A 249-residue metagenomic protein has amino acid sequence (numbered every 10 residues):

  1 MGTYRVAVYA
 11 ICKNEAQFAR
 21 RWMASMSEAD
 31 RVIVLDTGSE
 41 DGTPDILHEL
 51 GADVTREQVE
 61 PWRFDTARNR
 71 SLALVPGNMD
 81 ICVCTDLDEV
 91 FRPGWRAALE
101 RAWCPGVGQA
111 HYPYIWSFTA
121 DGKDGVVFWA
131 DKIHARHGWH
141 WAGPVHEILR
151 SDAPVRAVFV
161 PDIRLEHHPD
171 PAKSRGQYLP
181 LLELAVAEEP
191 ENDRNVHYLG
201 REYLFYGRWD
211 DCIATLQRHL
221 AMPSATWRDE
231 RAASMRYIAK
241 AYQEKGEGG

Functional and structural regions predicted by a protein language model:
R5-A7, R31: Cell-envelope/extracellular polymer assembly enzymes that use nucleotide-activated donors
A10-E28: Short, well-formed alpha-helical segments that are part of the catalytic scaffolds of diverse glycosyltransferases
Q17-R20, D41-L50, G94: Acidic helix N-cap motif at the loop->helix transition within catalytic regions of sugar-transfer enzymes
S25, L35-H48, V59, D86-L87: A conserved acidic beta->alpha catalytic loop
D65-L72, F91-A214: Catalytic-site signature of metal-activated, phosphate-bearing donor transferases, centered on the GT-A/GT-A-like
N69-I81: Active-site nucleotide-sugar/metal-binding loop of Leloir-type enzymes
D80-F91: The conserved acidic donor/metal-binding loop of glycosyltransferases
E191, R228-E230: Structural signature of alpha-solenoid helical repeat junctions
